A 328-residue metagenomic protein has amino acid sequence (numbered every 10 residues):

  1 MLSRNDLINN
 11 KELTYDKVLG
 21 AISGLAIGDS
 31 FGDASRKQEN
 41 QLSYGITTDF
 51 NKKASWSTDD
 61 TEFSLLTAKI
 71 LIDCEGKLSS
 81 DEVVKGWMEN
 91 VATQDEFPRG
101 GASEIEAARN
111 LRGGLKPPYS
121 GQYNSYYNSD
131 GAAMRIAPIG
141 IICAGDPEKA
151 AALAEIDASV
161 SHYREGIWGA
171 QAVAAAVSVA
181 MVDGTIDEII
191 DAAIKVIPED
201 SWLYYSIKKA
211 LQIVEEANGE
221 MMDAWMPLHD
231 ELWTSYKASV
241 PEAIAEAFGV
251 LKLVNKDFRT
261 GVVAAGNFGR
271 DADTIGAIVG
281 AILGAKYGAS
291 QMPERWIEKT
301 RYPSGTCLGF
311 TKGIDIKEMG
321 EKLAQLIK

Functional and structural regions predicted by a protein language model:
M1-K328: Structured, active/binding-site neighborhoods that engage oxygen-rich ligands
